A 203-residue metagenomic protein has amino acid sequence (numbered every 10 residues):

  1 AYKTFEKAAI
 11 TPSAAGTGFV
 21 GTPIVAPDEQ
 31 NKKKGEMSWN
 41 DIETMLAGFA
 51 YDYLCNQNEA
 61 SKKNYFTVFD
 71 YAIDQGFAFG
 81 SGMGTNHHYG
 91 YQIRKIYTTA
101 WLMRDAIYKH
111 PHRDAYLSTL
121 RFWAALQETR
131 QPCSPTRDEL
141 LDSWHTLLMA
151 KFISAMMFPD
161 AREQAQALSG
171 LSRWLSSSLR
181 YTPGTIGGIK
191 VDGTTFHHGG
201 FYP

Functional and structural regions predicted by a protein language model:
Y2-P203: Aromatic-lined, polymer-binding surfaces characteristic of secreted/periplasmic polysaccharide-degrading enzymes
